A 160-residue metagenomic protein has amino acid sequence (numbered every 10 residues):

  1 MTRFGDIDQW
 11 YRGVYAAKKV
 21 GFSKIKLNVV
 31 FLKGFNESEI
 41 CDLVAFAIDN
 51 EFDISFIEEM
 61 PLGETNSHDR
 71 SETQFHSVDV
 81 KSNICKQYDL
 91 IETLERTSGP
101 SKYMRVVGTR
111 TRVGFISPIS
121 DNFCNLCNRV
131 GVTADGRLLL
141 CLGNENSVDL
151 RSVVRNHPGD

Functional and structural regions predicted by a protein language model:
M1-I57: Radical SAM/AdoMet-radical enzyme domain recognition
M60: Short, charge-patterned binding micro-sites
G63-D160: Accessory C-terminal segments flanking Radical SAM cores
